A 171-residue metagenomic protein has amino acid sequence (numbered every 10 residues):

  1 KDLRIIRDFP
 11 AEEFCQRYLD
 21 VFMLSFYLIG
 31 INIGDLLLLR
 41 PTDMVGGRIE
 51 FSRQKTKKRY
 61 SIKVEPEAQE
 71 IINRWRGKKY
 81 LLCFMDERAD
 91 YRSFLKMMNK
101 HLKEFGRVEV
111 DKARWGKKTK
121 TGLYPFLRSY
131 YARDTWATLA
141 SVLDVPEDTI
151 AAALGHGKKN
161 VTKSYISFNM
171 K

Functional and structural regions predicted by a protein language model:
K1-I33, L37: Basic, Lys/Arg- and aromatic-enriched nucleic-acid-binding interface segment
R4, F26, G34, L38 (+6 more regions): Feature representing long, continuous alpha-helical segments
D8-F14, N99-A152: Short, basic (Lys/Arg/His-rich) helix/loop patches that form interaction surfaces in the mid-to-C-terminal regions
P10-E12, E50-Y60, M85-F94, K120-Y131 (+1 more regions): Short, contiguous acidic/charged loop-to-helix segments that flank catalytic cores in large enzymes
L28, L38-R74: Conserved tyrosine-mediated DNA breakage-rejoining catalytic core shared by Y-recombinases
R53-K57, L154-K171: Catalytic-site neighborhood detector that most strongly recognizes the C-terminal catalytic loop/helix of tyrosine
T56-N73, K79-E104: C-terminal catalytic core of Y-nucleophile DNA break-rejoin enzymes
K79, M85-D90, V110-K117, N160 (+1 more regions): C-terminal secondary-structure termini that scaffold catalytic or DNA-interacting sites
